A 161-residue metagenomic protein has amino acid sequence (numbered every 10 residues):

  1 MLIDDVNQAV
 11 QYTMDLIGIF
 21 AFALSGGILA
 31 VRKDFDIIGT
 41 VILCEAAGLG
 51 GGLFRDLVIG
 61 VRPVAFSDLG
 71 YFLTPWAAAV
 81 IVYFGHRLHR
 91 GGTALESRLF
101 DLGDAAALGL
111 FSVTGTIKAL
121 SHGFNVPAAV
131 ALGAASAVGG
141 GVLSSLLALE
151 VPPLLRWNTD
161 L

Functional and structural regions predicted by a protein language model:
M1-V126, L149-L161: Alpha-helical transmembrane segments and their membrane-interface boundaries that form or gate the permeation pathway
D104, G133-V138: Hydrophobic alpha-helical segments of small multi-pass membrane proteins
S136, G140-G141, D160-L161: Hydrophobic alpha-helical membrane segments
